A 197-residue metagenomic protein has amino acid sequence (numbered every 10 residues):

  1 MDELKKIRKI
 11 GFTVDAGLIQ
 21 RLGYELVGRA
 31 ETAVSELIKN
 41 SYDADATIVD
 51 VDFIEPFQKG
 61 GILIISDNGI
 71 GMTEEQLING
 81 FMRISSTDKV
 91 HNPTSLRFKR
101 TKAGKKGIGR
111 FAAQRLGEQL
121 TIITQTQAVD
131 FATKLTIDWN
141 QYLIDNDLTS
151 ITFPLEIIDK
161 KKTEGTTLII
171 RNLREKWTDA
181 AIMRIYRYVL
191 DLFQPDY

Functional and structural regions predicted by a protein language model:
M1-N172, D179, Q194: GHKL (Bergerat-fold) ATPase N-terminal catalytic module, capturing the glycine-rich phosphate-binding loop and acidic
A33, I185-Y188: Short, hydrophobic/aromatic alpha-helical segments in well-folded domains
T178-Y186: Generic alpha-helical secondary structure
R187-Y197: Short, cationic low-complexity segments
